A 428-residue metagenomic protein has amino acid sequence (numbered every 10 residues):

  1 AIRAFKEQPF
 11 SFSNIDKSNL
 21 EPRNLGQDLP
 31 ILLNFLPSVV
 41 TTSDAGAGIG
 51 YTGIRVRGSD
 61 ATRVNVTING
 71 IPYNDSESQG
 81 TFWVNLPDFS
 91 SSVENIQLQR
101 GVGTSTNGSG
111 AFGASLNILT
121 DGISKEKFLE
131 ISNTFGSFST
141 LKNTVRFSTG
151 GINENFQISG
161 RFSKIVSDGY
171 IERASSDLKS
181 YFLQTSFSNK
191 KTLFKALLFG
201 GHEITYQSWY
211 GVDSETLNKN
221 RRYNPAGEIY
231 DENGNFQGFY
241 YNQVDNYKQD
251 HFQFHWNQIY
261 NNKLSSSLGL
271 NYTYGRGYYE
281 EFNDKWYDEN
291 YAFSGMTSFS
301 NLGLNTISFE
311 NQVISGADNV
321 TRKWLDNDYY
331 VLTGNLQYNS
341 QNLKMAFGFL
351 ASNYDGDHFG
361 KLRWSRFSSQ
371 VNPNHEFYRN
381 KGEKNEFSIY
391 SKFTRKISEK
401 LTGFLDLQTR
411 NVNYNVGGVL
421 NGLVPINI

Functional and structural regions predicted by a protein language model:
A1-N24, G53: N-terminal periplasmic "start-of-domain" segments of outer-membrane beta-barrel proteins
P30-P72, E94: Extracytoplasmic beta-strand/coil segments of soluble accessory domains associated with Gram-negative outer-membrane
P72-R100, L119, T216, P225: Short acidic/polar hinge/loop motifs at secondary-structure boundaries that mediate gating or recognition
S78-Q79, L98-R100, K127-E130, K164-D168 (+7 more regions): Extracytoplasmic loops and strand-loop junctions of Gram-negative outer membrane beta-barrel proteins
P87-E130: A beta-strand signature from Gram-negative outer-membrane beta-barrel systems, especially the internal plug domain
F128, F135-V166, I171-S208, F254-W256 (+1 more regions): Transmembrane beta-barrel wall of Gram-negative outer-membrane proteins
S186, L193-Q253, E280-N319: Acidic/polar loop-and-plug regions of large Gram-negative outer-membrane beta-barrel proteins
Y247-G422: Face-selective signature of the C-terminal outer-membrane beta-barrel domain
